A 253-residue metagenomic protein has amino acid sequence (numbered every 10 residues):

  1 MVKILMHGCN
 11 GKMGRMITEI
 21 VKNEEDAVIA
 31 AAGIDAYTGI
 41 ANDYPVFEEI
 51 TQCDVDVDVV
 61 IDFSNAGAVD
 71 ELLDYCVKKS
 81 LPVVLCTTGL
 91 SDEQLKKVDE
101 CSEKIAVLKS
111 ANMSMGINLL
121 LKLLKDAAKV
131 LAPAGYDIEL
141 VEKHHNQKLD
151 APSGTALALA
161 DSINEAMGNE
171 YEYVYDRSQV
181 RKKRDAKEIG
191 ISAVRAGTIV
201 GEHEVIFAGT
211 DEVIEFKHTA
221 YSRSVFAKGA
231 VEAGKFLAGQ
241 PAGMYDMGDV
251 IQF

Functional and structural regions predicted by a protein language model:
V2: Nucleotide donor/acceptor-binding cores
L5, F47, V84, A106-L108: Structural detector of well-ordered beta-strand residues that form the stable sheet scaffold of enzyme domains
L5-D54, P133-F253: C-terminal substrate-binding/catalytic lobe of Rossmann-fold NAD(P)-dependent oxidoreductases
D56-C76, G89-Q94: Beta-loop-alpha module in the N-terminal Rossmann-like domain of NAD(P)-dependent dehydrogenases, especially those
D74, K78, T87-V107, N118 (+1 more regions): Rossmann-fold NAD(P)-binding glycine/threonine-rich loop
P82, K97-S114, L131, Y136-D137: Rossmann-fold dehydrogenase core element
L119-G135, A151: Rossmann-like NAD(P)H-binding beta-loop-alpha module
